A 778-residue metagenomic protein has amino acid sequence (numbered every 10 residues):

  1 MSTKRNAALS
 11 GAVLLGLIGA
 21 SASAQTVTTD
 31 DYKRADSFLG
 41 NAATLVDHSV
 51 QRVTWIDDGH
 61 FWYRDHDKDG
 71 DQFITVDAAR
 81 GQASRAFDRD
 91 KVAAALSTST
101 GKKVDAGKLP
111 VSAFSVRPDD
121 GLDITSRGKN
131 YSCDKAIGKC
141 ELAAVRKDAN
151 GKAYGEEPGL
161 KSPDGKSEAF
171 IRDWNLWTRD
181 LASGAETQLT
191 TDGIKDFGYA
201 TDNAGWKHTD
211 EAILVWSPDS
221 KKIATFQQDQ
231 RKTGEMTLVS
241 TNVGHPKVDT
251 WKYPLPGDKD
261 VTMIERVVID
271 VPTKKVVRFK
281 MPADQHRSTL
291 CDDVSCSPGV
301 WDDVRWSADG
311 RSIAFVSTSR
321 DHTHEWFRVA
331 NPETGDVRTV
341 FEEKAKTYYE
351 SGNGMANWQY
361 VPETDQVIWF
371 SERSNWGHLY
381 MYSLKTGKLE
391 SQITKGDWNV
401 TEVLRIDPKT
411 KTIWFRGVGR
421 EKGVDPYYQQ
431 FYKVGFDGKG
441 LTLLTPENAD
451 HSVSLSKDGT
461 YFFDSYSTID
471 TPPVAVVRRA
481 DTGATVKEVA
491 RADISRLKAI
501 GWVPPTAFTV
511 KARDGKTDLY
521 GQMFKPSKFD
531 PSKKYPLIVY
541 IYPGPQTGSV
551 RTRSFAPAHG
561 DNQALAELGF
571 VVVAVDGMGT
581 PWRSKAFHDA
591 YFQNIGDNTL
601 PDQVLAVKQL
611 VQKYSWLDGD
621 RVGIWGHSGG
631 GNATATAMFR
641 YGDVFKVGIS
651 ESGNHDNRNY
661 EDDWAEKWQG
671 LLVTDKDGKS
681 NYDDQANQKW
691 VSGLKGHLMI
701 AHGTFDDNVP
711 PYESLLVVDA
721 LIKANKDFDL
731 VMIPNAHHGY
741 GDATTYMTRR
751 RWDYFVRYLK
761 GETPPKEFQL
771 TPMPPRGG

Functional and structural regions predicted by a protein language model:
M1-R5: N-terminal secretory signal peptides that target proteins for export/translocation
A7-L9, L17, A24-P473, V477-R478 (+3 more regions): Beta-propeller folds
E235, M281, W301-D303, G310 (+4 more regions): Serine-hydrolase catalytic core recognition
